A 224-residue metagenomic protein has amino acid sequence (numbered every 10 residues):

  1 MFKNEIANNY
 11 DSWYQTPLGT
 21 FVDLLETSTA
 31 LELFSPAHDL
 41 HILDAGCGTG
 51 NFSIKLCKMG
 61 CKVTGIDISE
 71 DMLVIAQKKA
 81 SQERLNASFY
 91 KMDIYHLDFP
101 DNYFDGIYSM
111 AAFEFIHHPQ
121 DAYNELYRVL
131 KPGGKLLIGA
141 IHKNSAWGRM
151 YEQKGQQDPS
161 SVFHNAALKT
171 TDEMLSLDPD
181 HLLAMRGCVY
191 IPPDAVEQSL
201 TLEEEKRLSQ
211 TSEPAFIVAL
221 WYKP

Functional and structural regions predicted by a protein language model:
M1-A37, N51, K55, K79 (+1 more regions): Conserved class I S-adenosyl-L-methionine
L43, T49-H96: Class I SAM-dependent methyltransferase SAM/SAH-binding core
Y108: A conserved beta-strand element that flanks and buttresses the S-adenosyl-L-methionine
A111-E114: Short catalytic micro-motifs in class I SAM-dependent methyltransferases
Q120-P132: A short glycine-rich, Lys/Arg-flanked "PGG" loop and its adjoining helix->strand segment in the class I
K135-V162: Conserved class I S-adenosyl-L-methionine
N165-G187: Short alpha-helix
L183-P224: A C-terminal cap/extension of S-adenosyl-L-methionine-dependent methyltransferases that defines the acceptor-substrate
